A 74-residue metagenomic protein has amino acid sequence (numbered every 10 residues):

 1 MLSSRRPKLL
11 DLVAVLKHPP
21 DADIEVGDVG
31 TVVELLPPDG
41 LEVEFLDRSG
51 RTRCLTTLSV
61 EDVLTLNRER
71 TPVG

Functional and structural regions predicted by a protein language model:
L2-S3, P7-V73: Basic/aromatic-rich interaction segments and small domains that mediate binding to polyanionic partners
